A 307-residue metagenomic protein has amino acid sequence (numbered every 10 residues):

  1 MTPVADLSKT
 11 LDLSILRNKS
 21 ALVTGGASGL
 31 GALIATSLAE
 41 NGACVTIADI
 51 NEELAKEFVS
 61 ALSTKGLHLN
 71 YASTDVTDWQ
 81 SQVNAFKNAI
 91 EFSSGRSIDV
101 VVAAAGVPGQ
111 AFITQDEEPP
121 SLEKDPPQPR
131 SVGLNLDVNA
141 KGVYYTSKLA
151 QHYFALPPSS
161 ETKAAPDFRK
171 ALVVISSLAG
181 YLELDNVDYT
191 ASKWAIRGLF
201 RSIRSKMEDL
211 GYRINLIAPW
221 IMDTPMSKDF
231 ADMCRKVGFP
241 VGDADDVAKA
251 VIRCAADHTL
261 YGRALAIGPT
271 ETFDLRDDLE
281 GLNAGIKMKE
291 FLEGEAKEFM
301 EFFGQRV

Functional and structural regions predicted by a protein language model:
K9-T46: Canonical Rossmann dinucleotide-binding motif of NAD(H)/NADP(H)-dependent dehydrogenases/reductases, specifically
T24, S97-T114, N139, V174 (+1 more regions): Rossmann-fold scaffold of SDR-type NAD(P)-dependent oxidoreductases
A43-F58: Conserved glycine-rich Rossmann-like NAD(P)H-binding loop of the short-chain dehydrogenase/reductase
E52-E53, S73-K87: The beta1-alpha1 cofactor-binding region of Rossmann-like NAD(H)/NADP(H)-dependent oxidoreductases
I90-E91, L134-P166, R204-S205: Amphipathic alpha-helical dimer-interface segment in Rossmann-like NAD(P)H-dependent oxidoreductases
V107, E118-S147, V173, I196: Catalytic Tyr-X3-Lys loop
L122-P129, A155-A195, F200-D209, W220-T224: Catalytic loop of short-chain dehydrogenase/reductase
L216, M233-N283, E290-V307: C-terminal helical subdomain
